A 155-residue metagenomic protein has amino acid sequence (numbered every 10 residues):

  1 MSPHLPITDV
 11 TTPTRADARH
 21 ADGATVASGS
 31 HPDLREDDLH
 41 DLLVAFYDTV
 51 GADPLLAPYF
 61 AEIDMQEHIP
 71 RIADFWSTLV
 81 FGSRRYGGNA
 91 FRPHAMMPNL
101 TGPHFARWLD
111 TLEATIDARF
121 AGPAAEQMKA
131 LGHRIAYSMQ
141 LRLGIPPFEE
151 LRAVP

Functional and structural regions predicted by a protein language model:
S2-P155: Core of compact, soluble alpha-helical bundle domains
